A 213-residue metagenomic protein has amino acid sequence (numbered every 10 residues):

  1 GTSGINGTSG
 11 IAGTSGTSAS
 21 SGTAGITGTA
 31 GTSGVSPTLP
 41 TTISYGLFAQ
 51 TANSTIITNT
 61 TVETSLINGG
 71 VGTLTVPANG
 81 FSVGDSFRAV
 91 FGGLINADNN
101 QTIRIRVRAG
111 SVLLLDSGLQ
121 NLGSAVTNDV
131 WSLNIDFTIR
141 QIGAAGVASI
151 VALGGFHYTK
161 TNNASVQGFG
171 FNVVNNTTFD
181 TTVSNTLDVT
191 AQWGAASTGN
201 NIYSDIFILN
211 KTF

Functional and structural regions predicted by a protein language model:
G1-T41: Collagen/collagen-like triple-helix sequence repeat recognition
P40-F213: Surface-exposed molecular-recognition determinants
